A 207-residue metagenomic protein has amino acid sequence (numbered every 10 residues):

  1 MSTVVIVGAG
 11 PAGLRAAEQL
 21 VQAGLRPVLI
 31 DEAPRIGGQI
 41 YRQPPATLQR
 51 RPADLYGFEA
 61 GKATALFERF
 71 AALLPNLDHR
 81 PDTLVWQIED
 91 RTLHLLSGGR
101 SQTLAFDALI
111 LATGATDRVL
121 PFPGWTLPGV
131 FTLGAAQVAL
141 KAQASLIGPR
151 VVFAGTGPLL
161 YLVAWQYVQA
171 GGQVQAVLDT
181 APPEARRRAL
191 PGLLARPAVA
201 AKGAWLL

Functional and structural regions predicted by a protein language model:
M1-V4, Q22-R26, Q87-L93, S97-S101 (+4 more regions): Generic structural signal for short, solvent-exposed loop/turn connectors between secondary structure elements
S2-V7, T64-R150: FAD-binding core/adjacent interface of flavoenzyme oxidoreductases
V7-L29, T116-R118, F122-P183: Rossmann-like dinucleotide/flavin-binding elements
A23-G24, E59-A63, N76, A112-T113 (+3 more regions): Short amphipathic alpha-helical surface micro-motifs
I40-T92, K202-L207: N-terminal Rossmann-like dinucleotide/flavin-binding domain of flavoprotein oxidoreductases that bind FAD/FMN
P44-K62, R150-V151, L162-L207: Rossmann-like dinucleotide-binding cores of NAD(P)H-dependent redox enzymes
